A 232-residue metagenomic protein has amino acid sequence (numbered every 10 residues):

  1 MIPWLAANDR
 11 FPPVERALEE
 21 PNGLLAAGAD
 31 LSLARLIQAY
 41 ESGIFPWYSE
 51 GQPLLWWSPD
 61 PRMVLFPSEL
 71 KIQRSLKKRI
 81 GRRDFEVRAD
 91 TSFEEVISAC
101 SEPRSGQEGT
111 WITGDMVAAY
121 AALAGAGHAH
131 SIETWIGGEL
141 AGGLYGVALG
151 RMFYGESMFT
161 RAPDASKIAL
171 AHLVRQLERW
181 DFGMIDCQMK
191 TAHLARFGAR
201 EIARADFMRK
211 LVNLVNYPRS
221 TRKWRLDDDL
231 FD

Functional and structural regions predicted by a protein language model:
M1-D232: N-acyltransferase acceptor-side catalytic subdomain
